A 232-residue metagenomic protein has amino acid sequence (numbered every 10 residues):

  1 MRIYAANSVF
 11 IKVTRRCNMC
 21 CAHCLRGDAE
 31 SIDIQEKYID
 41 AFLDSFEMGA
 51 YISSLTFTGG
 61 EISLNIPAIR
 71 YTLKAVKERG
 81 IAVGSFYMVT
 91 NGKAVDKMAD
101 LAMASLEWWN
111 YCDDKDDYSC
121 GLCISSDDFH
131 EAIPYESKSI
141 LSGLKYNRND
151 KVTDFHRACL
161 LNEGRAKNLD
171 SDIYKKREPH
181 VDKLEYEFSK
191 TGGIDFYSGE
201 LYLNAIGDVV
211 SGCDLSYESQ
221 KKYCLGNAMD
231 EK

Functional and structural regions predicted by a protein language model:
M1-M88, V95-D100: Conserved alpha-helical substructure of the radical SAM core
S45-G49, K77-G80, M103-D117, S142-L144: Acidic (Asp/Glu)-rich catalytic clusters
L55, F86-M88, L122, D150-T153: Hydrophobic/aromatic residues located in beta-strands of well-ordered beta-sheets within soluble catalytic
G60-I62, N91-K93, D127-F129, R157-G164: Active-site beta-loop-alpha junctions enriched in small/polar residues
D114-H130: Non-cysteine beta-strand/loop elements that form the S-adenosyl-L-methionine
N149-D182, D214-K232: C-terminal accessory region of radical SAM enzymes
G193-Y197: Short, small/polar residue-rich loop motifs at catalytic or cofactor-binding pockets
D208-V209: Hydrophobic "anchor" residues
